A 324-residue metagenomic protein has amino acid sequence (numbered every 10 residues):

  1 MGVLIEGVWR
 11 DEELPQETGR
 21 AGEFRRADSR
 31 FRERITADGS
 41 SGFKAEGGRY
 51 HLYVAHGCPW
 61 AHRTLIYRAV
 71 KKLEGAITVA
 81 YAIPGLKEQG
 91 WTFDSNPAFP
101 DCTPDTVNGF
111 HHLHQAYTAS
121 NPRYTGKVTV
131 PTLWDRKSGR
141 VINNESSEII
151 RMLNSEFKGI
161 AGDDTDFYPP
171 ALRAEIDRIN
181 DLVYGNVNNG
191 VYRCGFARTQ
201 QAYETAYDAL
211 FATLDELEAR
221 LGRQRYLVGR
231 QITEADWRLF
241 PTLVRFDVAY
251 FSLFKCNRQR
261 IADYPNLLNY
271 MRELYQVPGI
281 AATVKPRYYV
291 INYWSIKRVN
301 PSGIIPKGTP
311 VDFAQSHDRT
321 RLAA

Functional and structural regions predicted by a protein language model:
M1-A324: C-terminal alpha-helical interaction module
